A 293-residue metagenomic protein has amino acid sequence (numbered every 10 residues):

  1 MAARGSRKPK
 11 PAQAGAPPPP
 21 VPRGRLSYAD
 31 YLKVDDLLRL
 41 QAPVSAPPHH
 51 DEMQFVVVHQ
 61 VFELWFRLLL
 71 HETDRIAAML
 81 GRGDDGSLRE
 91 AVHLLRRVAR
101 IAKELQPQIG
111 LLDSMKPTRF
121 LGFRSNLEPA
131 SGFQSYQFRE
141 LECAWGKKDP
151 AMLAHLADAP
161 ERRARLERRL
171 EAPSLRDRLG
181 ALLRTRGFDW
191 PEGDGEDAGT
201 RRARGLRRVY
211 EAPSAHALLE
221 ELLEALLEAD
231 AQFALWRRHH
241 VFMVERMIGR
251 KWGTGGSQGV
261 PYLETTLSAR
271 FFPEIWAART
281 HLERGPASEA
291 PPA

Functional and structural regions predicted by a protein language model:
A2-A293: Surface-exposed peri-terminal alpha-helical interaction modules
